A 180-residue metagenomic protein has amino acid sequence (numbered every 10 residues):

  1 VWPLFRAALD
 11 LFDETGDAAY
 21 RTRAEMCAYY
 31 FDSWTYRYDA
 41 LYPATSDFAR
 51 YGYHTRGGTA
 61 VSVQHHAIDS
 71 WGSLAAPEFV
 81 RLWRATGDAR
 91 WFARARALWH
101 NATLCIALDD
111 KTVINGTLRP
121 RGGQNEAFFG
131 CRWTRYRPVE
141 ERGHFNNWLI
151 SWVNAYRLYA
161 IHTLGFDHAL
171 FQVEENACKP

Functional and structural regions predicted by a protein language model:
V1-P180: Glycan-recognition and catalytic cores of secretory/periplasmic carbohydrate-active enzymes
